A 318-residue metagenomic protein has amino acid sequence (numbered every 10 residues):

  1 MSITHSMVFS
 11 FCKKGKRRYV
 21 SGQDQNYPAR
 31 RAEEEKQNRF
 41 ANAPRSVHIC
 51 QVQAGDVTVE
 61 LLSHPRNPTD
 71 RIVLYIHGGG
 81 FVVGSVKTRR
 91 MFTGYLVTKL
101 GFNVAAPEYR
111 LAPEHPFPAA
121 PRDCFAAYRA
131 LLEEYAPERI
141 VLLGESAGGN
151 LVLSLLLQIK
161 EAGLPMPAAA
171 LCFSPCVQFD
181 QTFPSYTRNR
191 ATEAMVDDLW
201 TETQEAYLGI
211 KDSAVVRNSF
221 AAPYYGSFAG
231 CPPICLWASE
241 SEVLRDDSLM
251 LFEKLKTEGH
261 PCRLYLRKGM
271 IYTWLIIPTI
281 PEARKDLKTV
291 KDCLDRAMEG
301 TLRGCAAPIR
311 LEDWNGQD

Functional and structural regions predicted by a protein language model:
M1-N67, L302-D318: A glycine/proline-hinged amphipathic helix-loop "lid/cap" segment that gates access to hydrophobic ligand pockets
C50, G55-E60, H64-D318: Alpha/beta-hydrolase superfamily serine-hydrolase fold, recognizing
